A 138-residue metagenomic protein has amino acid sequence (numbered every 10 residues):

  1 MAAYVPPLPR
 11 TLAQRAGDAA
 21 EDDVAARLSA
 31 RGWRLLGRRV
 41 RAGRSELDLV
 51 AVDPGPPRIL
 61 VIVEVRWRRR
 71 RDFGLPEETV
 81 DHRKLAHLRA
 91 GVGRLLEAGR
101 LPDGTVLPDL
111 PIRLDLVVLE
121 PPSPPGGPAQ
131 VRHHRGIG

Functional and structural regions predicted by a protein language model:
M1-R15, P56-P57, D103-P108, S123-P125: Short, low-complexity, intrinsically disordered N-terminal peptides in bacterial proteins
M1-R38: Acidic-basic catalytic patches of nuclease active cores, encompassing PD-(D/E)XK and other metal-cofactor nuclease
A3-Y4, R66-P122: Catalytic cores of nucleic-acid endonucleases
L28, L47-L75, L88: Conserved catalytic cores of phosphodiester-cleaving nucleases, focusing on short active-site segments
V40-A42: Mixed-charge, glycine-accented linear interaction segment located at domain edges/termini
S45-L47, V61, I112-L114, A129: Change "...and in nucleic-acid phosphodiester-cleaving endonucleases..." to "...and in nucleic-acid processing enzymes
V118-G138: Short, low-complexity, polybasic intrinsically disordered segments
